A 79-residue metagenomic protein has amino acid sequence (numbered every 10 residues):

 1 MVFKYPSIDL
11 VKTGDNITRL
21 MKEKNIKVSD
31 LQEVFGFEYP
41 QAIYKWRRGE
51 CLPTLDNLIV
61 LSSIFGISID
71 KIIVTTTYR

Functional and structural regions predicted by a protein language model:
M1-I26: A short, Lys/Arg-rich alpha-helix, primarily the initiator
T18, S29, I59: Residues within the helices of the helix-turn-helix
M21, Q32, S62: The alpha-helix within a helix-turn-helix
N25-K45: Short alpha-helical DNA-recognition segment
W46-R47, N57, T76: DNA major-groove recognition helix of helix-turn-helix
D56-K71: DNA major-groove recognition helix of helix-turn-helix/homeodomain DNA-binding modules
K71-R79: Short amphipathic recognition helices of helix-turn-helix/homeodomain-type DNA-binding modules
